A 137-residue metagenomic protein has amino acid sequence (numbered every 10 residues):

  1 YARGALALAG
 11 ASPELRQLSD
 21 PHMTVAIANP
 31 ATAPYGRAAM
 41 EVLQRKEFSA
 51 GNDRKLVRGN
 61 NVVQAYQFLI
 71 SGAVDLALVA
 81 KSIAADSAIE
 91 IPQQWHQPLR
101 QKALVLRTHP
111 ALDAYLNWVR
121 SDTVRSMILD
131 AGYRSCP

Functional and structural regions predicted by a protein language model:
Y1-P137: Exported/periplasmic ABC-transporter solute-binding proteins
